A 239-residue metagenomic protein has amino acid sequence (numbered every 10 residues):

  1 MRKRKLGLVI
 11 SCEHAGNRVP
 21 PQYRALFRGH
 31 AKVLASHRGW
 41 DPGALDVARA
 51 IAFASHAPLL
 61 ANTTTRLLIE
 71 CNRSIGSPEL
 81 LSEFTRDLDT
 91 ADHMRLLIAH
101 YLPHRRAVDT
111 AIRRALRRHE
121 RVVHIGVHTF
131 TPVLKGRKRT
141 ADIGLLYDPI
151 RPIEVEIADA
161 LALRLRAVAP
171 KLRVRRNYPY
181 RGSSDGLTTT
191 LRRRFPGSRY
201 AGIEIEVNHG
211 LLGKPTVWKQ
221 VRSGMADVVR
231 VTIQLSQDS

Functional and structural regions predicted by a protein language model:
M1-S239: N-terminal catalytic or cofactor-binding beta/alpha core of small enzyme domains
